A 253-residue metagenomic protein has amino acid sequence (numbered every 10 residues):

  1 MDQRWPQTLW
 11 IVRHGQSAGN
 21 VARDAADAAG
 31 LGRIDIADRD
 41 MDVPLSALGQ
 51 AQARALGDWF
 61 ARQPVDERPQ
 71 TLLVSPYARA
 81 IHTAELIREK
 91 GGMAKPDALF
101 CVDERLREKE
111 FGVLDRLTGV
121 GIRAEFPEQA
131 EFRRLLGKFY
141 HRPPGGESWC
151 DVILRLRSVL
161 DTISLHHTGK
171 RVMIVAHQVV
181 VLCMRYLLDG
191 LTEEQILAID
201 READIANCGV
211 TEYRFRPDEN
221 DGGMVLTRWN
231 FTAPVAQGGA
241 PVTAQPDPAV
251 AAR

Functional and structural regions predicted by a protein language model:
M1-Q70, H82-E85, E89, M93 (+1 more regions): An N-terminal RHG(E/S)-centered segment typical of histidine phosphatases
D2-P6, W10, A51-E131, E194 (+1 more regions): Phosphate-coordination/substrate-recognition cap region in phosphate-metabolizing enzymes
H14-G15, V74-A78, R105, L156 (+2 more regions): Short, well-ordered beta-to-alpha junction loops that form the rim of enzyme active sites and present histidine/acidic
G15, L106-E108, T211, R216 (+1 more regions): Short, solvent-exposed coil/turn elements at secondary-structure transition points
A18-P44, K90-R157, T227, G238-Q245 (+1 more regions): Phosphate-handling substructures
R54-R62, I153, R157-L165: Generic structural signal for well-ordered alpha-helical scaffold segments
D66-Q70, K138-R142, R171: Charge-dense, low-complexity polyampholytic segments
I81, R157-D221: Active-site-adjacent alpha-helix immediately C-terminal to a catalytic or transition-state-stabilizing loop
